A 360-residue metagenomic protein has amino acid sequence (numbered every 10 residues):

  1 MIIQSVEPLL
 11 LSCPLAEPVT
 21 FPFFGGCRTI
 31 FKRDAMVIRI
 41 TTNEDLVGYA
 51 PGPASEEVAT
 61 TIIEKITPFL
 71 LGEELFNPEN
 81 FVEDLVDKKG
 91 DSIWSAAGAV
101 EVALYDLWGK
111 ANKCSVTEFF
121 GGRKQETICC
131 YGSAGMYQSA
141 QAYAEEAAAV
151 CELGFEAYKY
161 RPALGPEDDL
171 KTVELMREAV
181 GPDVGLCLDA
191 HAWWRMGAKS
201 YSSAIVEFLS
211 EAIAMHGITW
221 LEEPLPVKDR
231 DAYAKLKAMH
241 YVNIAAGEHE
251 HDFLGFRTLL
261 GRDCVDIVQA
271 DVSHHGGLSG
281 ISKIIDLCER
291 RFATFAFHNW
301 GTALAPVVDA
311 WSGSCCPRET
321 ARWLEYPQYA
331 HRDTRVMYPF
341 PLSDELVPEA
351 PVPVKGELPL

Functional and structural regions predicted by a protein language model:
M1-V47, R332: Structured beta-strand/loop patches that form or line metal/cofactor-binding pockets in enzymes
I3, D45, I66, V100 (+7 more regions): Conserved, mostly hydrophobic/aromatic
L9, T41-A111, A330: Metal- or metallocofactor-binding catalytic centers and their adjacent structured scaffolds across diverse enzyme
P51, A97, G135, R161-G165 (+5 more regions): Glycine- and other small-residue-rich loops at beta-strand/loop junctions that grip anionic moieties
E101-Y137, K171: Glycine-rich, aromatic-flanked loop segments that form ligand/cofactor-binding clefts across common enzyme folds
E126-H240: Metal-dependent enolase-superfamily TIM-barrel catalytic cores that perform enediolate-based chemistry
G217, K228-A245, E250-G356: Shared catalytic-loop signature of beta/alpha-barrel
